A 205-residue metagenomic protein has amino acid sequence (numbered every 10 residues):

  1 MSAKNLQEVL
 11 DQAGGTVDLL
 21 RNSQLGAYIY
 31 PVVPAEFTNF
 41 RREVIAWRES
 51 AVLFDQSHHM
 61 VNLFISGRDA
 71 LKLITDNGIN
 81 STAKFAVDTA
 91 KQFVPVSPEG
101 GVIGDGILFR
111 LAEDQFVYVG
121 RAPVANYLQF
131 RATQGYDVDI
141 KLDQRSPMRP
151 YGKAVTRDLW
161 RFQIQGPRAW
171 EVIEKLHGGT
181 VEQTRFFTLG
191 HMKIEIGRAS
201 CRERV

Functional and structural regions predicted by a protein language model:
M1-V96, G101: Acidic, proline/glycine-enriched N-terminal capping motif
R48-A51, D105-G106, R204: Generic recognition of flexible, low-complexity loop/linker segments
H58-M60, A90, G101-G104, E113 (+2 more regions): Short beta-strand-initiation
I107-R204: Acidic, low-complexity central loop/insert segments
